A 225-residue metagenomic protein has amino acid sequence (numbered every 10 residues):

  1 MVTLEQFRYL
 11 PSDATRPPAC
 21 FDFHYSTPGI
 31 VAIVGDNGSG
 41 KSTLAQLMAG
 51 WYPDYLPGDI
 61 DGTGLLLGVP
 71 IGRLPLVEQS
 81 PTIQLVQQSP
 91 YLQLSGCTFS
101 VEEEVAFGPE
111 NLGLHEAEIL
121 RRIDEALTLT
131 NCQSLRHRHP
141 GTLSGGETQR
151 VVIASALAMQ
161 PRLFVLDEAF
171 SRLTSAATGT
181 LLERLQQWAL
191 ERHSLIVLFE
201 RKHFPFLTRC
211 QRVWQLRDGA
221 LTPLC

Functional and structural regions predicted by a protein language model:
P57-D59, V69-Q84, N111: ABC ATPase NBD coupling module
L85, S89, C97-N111: Q-loop/switch helix immediately C-terminal to the Walker
A106, A117-L135: Conserved ABC ATPase "signature" region
H139-L143, E147: Conserved ABC ATPase signature
I153: Hydrophobic anchor residue at the start of the ABC signature
Q160: Conserved catalytic motifs of ABC-family nucleotide-binding domains
F164-E168: Catalytic Walker B motif of ABC-type/P-loop ATPase nucleotide-binding domains
